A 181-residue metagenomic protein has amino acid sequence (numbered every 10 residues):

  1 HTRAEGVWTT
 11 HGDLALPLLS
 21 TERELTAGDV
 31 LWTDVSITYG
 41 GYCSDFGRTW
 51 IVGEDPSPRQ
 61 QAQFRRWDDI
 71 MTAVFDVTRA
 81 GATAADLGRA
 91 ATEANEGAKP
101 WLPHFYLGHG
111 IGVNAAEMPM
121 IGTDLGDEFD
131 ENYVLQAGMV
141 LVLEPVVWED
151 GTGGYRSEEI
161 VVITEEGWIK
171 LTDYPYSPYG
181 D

Functional and structural regions predicted by a protein language model:
H1-D181: Active-site neighborhoods and metal-handling regions in enzymes and metal-associated proteins
